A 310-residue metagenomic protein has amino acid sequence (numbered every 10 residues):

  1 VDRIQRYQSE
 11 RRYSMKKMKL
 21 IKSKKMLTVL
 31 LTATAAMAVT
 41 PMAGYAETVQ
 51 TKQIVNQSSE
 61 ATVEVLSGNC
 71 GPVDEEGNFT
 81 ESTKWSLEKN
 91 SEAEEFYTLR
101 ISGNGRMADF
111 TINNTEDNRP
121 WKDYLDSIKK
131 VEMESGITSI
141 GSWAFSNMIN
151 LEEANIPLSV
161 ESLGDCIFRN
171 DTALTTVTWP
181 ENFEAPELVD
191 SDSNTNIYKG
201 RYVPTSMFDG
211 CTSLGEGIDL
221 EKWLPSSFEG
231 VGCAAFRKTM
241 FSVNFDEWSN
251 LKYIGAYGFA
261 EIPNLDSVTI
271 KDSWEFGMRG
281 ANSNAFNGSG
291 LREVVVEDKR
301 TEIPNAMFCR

Functional and structural regions predicted by a protein language model:
D2-L30: Bacterial Sec-dependent N-terminal signal peptides
K22-G44: Sec-dependent N-terminal signal peptides of Gram-positive bacterial secreted proteins and lipoproteins
A38-A61: Sec-dependent signal peptide cleavage junction
I54-T80: N-terminal low-complexity, Pro/Thr/Ser-rich intrinsically disordered segments that act as propeptides or flexible
T83, Y97-F110: STAS-typified acidic loop motif
T98-N104, L125-S139, I149-S162, T172-Y202 (+4 more regions): Structural signature of tandem-repeat unit edges
M107-S127: Extended Gly/Ser/Thr-rich low-complexity repeat segments, especially those forming or decorating extracellular
G141-A144, G164-I167, P204-M207, G232-A235 (+3 more regions): Consensus positions within tandem repeat domains that build extended binding/scaffold surfaces
